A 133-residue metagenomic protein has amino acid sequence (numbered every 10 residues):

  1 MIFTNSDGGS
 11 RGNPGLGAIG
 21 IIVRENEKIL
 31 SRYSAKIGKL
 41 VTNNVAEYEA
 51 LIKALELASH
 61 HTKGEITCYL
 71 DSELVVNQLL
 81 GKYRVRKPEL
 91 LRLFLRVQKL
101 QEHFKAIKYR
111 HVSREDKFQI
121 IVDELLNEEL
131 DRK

Functional and structural regions predicted by a protein language model:
M1, D131-K133: Short, Lys/Arg-enriched, disordered terminal segments
M1-V45, E56-L57: RNase H-like nuclease fold core
G9-N13, I52-L125, L130: RNase H catalytic domain
A46-A50: Loop-to-helix element that buttresses phosphate recognition and phosphoryl-transfer chemistry
